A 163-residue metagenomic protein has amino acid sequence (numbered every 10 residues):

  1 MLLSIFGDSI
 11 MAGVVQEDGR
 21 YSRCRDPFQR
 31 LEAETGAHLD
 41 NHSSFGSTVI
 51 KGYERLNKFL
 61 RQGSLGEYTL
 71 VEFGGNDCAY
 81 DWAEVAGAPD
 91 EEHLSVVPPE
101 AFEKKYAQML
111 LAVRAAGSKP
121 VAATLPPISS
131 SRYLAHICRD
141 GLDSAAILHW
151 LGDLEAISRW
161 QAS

Functional and structural regions predicted by a protein language model:
M1-S44, F59-L65, T69: Serine-esterase "nucleophile elbow" of acetyl-processing enzymes
M11, T48, T124: Ser/Thr-centric signal marking residues that sit in or immediately flank functional binding/regulatory motifs
R20, N41-T48, E91, S95-P98: Short secondary-structure transition/capping motifs
C24, G52, K105-Y106: Amphipathic coiled-coil/heptad-repeat helices and related helical stalk/stem segments that mediate oligomerization
G46-N57: Structural motif
N57-S163: Alpha-helical cap/lid subdomain in secreted, periplasmic, or secretory-pathway luminal O-acyl-processing enzymes
